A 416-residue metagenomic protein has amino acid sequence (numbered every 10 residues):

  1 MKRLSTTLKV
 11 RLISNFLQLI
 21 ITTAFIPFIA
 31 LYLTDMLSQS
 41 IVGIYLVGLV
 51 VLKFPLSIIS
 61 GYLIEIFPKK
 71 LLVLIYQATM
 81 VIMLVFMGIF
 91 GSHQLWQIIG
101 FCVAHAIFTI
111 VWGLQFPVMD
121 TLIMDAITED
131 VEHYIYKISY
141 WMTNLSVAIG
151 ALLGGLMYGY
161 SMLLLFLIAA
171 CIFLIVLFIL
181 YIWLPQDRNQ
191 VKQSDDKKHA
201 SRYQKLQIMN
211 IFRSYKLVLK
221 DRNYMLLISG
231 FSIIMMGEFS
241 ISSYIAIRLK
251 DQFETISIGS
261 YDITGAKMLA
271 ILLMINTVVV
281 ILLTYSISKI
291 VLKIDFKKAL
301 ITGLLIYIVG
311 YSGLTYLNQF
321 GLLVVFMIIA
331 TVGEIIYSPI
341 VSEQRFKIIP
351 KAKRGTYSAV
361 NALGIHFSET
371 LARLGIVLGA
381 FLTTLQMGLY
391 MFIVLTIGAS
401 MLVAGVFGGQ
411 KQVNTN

Functional and structural regions predicted by a protein language model:
M1-L8, D187-I228: Juxtamembrane intracellular "pre-TM" segments in multi-pass secondary transporters
K2-L52, M225-G230, I234-G259: Helix-loop boundary and gating motifs at the non-cytosolic
F16, W96-Q115, G321-I336: Hydrophobic core of transmembrane alpha-helices in multi-pass small-molecule transporters, especially MFS/SLC-type
P55-S92: Conserved MFS/SLC helix-loop-helix module at the cytosolic interface between two early adjacent transmembrane helices
L56-K69, L282-F296: Helix-to-loop junctions at the C-terminal end of transmembrane segments in multipass secondary transporters
A78-L95, L305-N318: C-terminal ends and interior cores of transmembrane alpha-helices in multi-pass membrane transporters/permeases
A106-L145: Cytoplasmic helix-loop-helix junction between adjacent transmembrane helices in 12-TM secondary transporters
A169, L177-K197, A404-N416: Helix-loop junctions on the cytosolic side of multi-pass membrane transporters, especially the intracellular loop
